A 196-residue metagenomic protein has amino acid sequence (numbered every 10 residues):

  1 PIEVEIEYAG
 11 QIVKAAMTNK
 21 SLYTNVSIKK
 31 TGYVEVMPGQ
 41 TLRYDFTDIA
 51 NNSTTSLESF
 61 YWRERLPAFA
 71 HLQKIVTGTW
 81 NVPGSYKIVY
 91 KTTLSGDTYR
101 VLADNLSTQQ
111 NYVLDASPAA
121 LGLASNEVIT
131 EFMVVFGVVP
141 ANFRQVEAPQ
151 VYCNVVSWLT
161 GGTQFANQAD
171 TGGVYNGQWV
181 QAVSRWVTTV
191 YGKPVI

Functional and structural regions predicted by a protein language model:
P1-Q11, Q110-Q178: Low-complexity, intrinsically disordered segments enriched in Ser/Thr together with acidic residues
I2-T79, N167-T171, G177-I196: Serine/threonine-rich, low-complexity linker/repeat segments that form flexible spacers/stalks
V4, A16, Y90-K91, G96 (+3 more regions): A detector of low-complexity, intrinsically disordered, Ser/Thr/Gly/Pro/Ala-rich segments
K14, V82, I88, R100 (+6 more regions): Intrinsically disordered, low-complexity, compositionally biased regions/tails
G32, P38, D45-D48, S56 (+4 more regions): Functionally constrained cores in energy, signaling, and assembly domains
Y61, R65-V135: A surface/secretory-pathway sequence property marking extracellular, secreted, or lumenal proteins enriched
